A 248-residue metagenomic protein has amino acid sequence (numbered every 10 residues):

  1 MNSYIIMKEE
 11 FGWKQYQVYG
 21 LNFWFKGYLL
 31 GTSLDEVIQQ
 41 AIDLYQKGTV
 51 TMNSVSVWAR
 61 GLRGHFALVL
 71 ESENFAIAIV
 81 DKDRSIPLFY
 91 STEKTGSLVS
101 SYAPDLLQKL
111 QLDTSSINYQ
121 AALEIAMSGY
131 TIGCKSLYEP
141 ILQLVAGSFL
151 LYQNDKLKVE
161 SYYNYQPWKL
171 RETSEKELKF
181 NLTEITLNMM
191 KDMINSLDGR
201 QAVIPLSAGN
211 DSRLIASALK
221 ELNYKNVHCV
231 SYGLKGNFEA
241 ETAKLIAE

Functional and structural regions predicted by a protein language model:
M1-E248: Cysteine-centered catalytic environments shared across enzyme families
